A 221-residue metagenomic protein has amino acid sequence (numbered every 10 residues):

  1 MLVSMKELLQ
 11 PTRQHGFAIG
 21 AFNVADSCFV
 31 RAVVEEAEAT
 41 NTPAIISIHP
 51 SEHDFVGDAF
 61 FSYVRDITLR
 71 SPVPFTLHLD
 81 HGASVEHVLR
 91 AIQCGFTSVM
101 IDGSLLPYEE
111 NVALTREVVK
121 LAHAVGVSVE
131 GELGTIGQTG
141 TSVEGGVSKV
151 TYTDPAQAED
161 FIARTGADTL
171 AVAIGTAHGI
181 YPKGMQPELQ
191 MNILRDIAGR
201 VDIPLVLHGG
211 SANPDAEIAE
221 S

Functional and structural regions predicted by a protein language model:
V3-H15, A25-S51, D58-T76, H81-P204 (+1 more regions): Alpha/beta enzyme core
F22: Conserved phosphate/anionic-ligand binding catalytic regions in large, soluble enzymes, centered on
G209-N213: Short acidic/histidine-rich active-site segments
